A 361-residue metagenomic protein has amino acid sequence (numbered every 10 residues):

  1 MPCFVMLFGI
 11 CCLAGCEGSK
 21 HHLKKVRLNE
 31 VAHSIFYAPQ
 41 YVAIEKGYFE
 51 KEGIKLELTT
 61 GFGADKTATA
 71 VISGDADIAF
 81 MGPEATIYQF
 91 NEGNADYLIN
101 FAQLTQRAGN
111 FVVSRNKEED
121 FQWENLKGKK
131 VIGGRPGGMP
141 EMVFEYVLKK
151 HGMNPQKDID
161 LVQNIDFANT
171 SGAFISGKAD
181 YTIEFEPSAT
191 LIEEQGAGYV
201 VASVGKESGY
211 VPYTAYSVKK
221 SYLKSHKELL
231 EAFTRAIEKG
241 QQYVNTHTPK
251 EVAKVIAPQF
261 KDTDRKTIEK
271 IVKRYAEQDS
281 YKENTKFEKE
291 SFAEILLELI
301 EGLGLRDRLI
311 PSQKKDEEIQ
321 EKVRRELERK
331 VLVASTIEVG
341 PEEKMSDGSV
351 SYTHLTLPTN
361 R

Functional and structural regions predicted by a protein language model:
P2-C11: Bacterial N-terminal signal peptides
A14-G15: C-terminal motif of bacterial Sec signal peptides marking the signal peptidase cleavage site
H21-Q156, D160-D166, A173, D180-E186 (+3 more regions): Short, glycine-/small- and polar/acidic-enriched structural segments that line small-molecule recognition paths
G47, G74, G177, G196 (+3 more regions): Short glycine-centered helix-capping/turn motifs at secondary-structure transition points
A85, D166-F260: Pocket-lining segment of extracytoplasmic ligand-binding domains
K224-R306: Secondary-structure end/capping motifs
E317-E321, E326-T336, G340, S346-G348: Long, low-complexity C-terminal extensions of enzymes
Y352-T359: Conserved small/polar residues in nucleotide/adenosyl-binding loops
